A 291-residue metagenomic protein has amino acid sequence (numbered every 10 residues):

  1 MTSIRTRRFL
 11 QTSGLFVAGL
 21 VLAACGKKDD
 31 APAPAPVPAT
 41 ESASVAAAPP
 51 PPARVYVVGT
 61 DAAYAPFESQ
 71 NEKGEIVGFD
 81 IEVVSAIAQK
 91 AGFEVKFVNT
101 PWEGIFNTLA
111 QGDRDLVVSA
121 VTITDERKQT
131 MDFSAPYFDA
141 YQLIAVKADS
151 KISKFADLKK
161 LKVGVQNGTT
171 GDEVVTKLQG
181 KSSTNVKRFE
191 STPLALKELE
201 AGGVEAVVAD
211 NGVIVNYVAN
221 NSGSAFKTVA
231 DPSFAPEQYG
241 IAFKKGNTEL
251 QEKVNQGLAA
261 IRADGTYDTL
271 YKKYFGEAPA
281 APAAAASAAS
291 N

Functional and structural regions predicted by a protein language model:
C25-D29: Bacterial signal peptide processing site
P38, V45-A120, D264: Extracytoplasmic small-molecule ligand-binding "clamshell" domains of the periplasmic binding protein/Venus flytrap
V57-T60, A156-T170: Short loop->beta-strand "edge-of-pocket" segments that line small-molecule binding or catalytic clefts across diverse
A62, F138-V146, N211, V215 (+2 more regions): Periplasmic-binding protein-like
Q70, V84-A91, G171-E190, V218-G223: Ligand-binding cleft/hinge of the Venus flytrap
S85, Q89, E94-D157, K227 (+1 more regions): Acidic, polar ligand-binding/catalytic clefts
E94-P101, V165, S183-S191: Short beta-strand-to-loop elements that line the ligand-binding cleft of bilobed periplasmic-binding protein-like
N107, V121-Q129, T176-K177, E200 (+1 more regions): A ligand-binding cleft/hinge motif common to bilobed small-molecule-binding domains
